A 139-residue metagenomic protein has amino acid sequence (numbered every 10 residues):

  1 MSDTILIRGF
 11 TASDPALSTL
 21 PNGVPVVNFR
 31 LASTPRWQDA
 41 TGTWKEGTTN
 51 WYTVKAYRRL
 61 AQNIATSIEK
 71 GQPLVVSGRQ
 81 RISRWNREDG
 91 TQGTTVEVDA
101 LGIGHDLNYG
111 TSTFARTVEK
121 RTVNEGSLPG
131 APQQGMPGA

Functional and structural regions predicted by a protein language model:
M1-S2, S18-G23, A40-W44, T66 (+2 more regions): Acidic, gly/ser/pro-rich intrinsically disordered tails
I5-A12, L31, K70-I82, A100: OB-fold and OB-like beta-barrel modules that bind single-stranded nucleic acids
I5-T48, T94: Core FKBP-type peptidyl-prolyl cis-trans isomerase
D14, T34-R36, S83-W85, I103-H105: Short coil/turn motifs at secondary-structure junctions
N28-A32, T53-K55, E97-D99: Short, acidic/hydrophobic/Gly-rich beta-strand patch recurrent on exposed beta strands that often constitutes part
T41-T66: A beta-strand/beta-hairpin structural motif
Y57-G93, D106: Beta-rich strand-turn-strand
T94-G104: A short hydrophobic beta-strand segment most commonly corresponding to one strand of the jelly-roll/cupin
